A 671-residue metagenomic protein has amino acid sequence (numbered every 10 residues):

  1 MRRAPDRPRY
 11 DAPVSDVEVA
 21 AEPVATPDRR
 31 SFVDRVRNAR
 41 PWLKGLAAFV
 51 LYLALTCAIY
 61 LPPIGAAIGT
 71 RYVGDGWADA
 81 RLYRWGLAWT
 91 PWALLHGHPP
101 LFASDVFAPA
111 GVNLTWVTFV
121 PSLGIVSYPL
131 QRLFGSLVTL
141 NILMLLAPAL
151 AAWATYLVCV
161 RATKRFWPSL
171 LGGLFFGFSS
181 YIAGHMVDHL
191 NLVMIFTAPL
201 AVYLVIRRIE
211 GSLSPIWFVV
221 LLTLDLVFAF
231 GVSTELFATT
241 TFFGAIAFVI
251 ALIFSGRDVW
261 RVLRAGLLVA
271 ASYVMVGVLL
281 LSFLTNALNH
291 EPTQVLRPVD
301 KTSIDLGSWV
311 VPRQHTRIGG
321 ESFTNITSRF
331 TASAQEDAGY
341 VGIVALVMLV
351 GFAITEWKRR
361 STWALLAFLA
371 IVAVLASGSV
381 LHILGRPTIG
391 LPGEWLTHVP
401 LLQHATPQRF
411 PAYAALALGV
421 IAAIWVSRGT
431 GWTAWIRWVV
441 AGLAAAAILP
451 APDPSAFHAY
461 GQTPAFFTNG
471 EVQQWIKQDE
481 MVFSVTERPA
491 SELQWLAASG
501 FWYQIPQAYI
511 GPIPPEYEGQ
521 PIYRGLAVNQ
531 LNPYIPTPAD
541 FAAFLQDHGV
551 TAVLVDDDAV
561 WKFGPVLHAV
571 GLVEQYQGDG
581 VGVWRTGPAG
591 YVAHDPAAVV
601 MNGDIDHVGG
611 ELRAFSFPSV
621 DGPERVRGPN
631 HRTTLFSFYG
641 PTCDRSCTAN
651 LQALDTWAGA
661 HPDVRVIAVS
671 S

Functional and structural regions predicted by a protein language model:
M1-P63, A265-V274, I354, R360-F368: Start-transfer (signal-anchor) and selected internal transmembrane alpha helices of multi-pass inner/ER membrane
D16, V295-R297, G442-V599: Extracytoplasmic
A39-R40, S255-L267, L349-G390, G431-I436: Membrane-interface helix-loop-helix junctions at transmembrane boundaries of multi-pass membrane enzymes, predominantly
Y52, L143-A162, F166-I253, V269-G277 (+2 more regions): Membrane-embedded helix bundles of polyisoprenyl
L55-A151, S180-I195, S303-F330, V380-W395 (+2 more regions): Membrane-interface coil-to-helix junctions
W77-L94, G266, G277-A353, H404-P407 (+1 more regions): Periplasmic/ER-lumenal interhelical loops and adjacent helix-loop junctions in multi-pass membrane proteins
R625-A649: Short active-site neighborhood of thiol/selenol oxidoreductases, capturing the structured segment around
C647-S671: Structural microenvironment flanking redox-active thiols in thiol-disulfide oxidoreductases
